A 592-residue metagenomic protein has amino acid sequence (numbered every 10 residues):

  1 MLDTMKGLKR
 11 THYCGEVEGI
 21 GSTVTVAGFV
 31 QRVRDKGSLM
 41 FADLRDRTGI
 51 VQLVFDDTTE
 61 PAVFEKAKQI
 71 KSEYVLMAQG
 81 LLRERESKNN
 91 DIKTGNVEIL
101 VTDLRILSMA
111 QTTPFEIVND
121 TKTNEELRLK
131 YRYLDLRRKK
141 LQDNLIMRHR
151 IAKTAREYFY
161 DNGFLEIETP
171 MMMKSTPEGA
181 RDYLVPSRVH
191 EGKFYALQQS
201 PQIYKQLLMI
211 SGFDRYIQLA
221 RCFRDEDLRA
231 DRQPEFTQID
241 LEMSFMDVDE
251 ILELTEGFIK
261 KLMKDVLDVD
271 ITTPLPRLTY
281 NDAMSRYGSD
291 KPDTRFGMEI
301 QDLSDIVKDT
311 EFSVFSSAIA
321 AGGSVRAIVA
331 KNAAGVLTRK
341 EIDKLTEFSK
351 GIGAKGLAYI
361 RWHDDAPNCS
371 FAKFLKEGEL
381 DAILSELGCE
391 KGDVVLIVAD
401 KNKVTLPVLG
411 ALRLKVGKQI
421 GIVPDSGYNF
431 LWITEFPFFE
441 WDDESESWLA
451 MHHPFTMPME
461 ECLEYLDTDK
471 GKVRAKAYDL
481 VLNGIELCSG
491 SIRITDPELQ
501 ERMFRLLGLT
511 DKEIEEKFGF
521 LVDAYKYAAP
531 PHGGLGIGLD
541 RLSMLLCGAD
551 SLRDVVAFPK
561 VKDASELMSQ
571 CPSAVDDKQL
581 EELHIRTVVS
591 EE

Functional and structural regions predicted by a protein language model:
M1-E592: Class II aminoacyl-tRNA synthetase catalytic cores and aaRS-like
